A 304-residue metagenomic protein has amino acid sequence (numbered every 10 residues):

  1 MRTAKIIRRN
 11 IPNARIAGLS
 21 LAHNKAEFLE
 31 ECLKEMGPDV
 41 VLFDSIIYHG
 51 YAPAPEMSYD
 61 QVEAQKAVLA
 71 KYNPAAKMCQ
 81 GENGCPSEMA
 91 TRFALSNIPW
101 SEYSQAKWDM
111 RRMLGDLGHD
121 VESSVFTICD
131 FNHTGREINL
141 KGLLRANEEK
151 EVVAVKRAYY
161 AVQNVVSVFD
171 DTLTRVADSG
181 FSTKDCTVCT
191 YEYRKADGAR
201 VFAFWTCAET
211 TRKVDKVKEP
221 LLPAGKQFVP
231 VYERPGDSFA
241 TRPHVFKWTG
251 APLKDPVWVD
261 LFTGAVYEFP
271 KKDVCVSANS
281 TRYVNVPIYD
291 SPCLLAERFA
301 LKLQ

Functional and structural regions predicted by a protein language model:
M1-G115, H119-S123: Noncatalytic carbohydrate-binding groove/subsite architecture in carbohydrate-active enzymes
K25, S87, F131-N132, T211 (+1 more regions): Flexible, glycine-rich phosphate/dinucleotide-binding loops and adjacent beta-alpha linkers at cofactor/substrate
L29, A90-T91, R136, Y191 (+1 more regions): Short, well-ordered secondary-structure micro-motifs
C85-F169, V176-T187, A196: Aromatic/acidic polysaccharide-binding cleft in carbohydrate-active enzymes
F181-A251: Carbohydrate-binding surface patches
A196-D197, T206-E209, L261-G264, A296-L301: Short, flexible beta-strand-to-coil junctions
V245-Y267: Solvent-exposed beta-hairpin/edge-strand motifs
V266-Q304: C-terminal beta-strand-rich structural cap/linker in extracellular carbohydrate-active enzymes
